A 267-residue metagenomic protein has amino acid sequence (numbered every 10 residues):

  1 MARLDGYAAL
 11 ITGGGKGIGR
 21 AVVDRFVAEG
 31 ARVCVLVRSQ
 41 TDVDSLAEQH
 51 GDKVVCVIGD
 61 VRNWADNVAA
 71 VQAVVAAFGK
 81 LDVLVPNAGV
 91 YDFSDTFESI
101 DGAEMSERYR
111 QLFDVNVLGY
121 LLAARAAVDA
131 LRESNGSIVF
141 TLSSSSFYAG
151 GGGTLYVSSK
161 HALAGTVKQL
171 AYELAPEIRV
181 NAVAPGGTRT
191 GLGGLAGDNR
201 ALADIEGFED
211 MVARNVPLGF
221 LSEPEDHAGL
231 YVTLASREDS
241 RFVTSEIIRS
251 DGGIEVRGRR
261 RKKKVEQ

Functional and structural regions predicted by a protein language model:
A8, G15-G17: Conserved glycine-rich cofactor-binding loop
I11, L121, A130, F220-S250 (+1 more regions): C-terminal substrate-recognition "lid" of short-chain dehydrogenase/reductases
I58-A70, D226: The beta1-alpha1 cofactor-binding region of Rossmann-like NAD(H)/NADP(H)-dependent oxidoreductases
V90-R110, G152-L155, K262-E266: Conserved mid-core segment of classical short-chain dehydrogenase/reductases
D101-L121, V139, Y156, L163: Catalytic Tyr-X3-Lys loop
A124, S159-K160, V167: Active-site helix of classical SDR
D129, A171-P176: Alpha-helical segment proximal to the catalytic Tyr-Lys
S143: Residue(s) in the substrate-gating loop at a strand-loop-helix junction that position the organic substrate next
